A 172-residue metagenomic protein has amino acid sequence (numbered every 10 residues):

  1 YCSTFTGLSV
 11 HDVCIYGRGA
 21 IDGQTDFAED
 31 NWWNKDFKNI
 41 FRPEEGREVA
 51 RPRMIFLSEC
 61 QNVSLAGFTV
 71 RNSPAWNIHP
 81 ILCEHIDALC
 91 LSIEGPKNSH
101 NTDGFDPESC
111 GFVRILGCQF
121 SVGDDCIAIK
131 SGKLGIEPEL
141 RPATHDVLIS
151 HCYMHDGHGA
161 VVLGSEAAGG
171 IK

Functional and structural regions predicted by a protein language model:
Y1-K172: Extracellular/periplasmic carbohydrate-active domains that bind, remodel, or depolymerize complex polysaccharides
